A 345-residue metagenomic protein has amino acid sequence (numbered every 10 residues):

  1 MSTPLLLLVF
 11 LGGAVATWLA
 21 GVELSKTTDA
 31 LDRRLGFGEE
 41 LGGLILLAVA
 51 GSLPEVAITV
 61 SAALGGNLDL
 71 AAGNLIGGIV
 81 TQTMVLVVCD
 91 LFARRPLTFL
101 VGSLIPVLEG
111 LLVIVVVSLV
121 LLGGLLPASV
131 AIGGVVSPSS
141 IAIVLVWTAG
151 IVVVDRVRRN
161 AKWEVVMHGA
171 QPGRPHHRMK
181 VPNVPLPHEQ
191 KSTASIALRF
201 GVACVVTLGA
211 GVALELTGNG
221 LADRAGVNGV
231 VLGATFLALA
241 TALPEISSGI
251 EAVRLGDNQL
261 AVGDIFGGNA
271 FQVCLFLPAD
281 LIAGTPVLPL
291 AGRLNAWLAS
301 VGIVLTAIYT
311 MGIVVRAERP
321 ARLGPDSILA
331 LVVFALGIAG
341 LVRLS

Functional and structural regions predicted by a protein language model:
M1-S345: Hydrophobic alpha-helical segments, chiefly the membrane-spanning helices and signal/signal-anchor peptides
